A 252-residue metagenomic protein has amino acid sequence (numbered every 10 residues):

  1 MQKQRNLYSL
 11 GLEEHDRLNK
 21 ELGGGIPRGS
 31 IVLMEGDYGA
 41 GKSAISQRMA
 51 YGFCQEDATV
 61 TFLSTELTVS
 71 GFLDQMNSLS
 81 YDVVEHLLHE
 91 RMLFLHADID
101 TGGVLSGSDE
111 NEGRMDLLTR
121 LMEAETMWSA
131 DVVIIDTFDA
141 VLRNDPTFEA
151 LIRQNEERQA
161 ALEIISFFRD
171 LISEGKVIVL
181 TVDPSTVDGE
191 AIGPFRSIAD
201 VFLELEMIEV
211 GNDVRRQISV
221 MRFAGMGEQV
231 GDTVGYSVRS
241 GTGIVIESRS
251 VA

Functional and structural regions predicted by a protein language model:
M1-L79: The Walker A/P-loop phosphate-binding site
M1-N6, M226-A252: C-terminal regions of RecA-like/P-loop NTPase motor modules
V32-M34, T61-L63, L93-L95, V179 (+1 more regions): Hydrophobic/aromatic beta-strand patches that form the interior of the parallel beta-sheet core in alpha/beta enzyme
A58-R143, T147: Conserved inter-motif catalytic segment of the P-loop NTP-binding fold
F94-H96, E204, V220-R222, I246-S248: Structural signal for conserved beta-strand scaffold positions within catalytic alpha/beta enzyme cores
I99-L105, G211-N212, G243-I244, A252: A short acidic, often aromatic-flanked loop/helix-cap motif at beta-alpha or helix-coil junctions that lines enzyme
G113-R114, L118-S197: P-loop NTPase motor core
K176-S240: Phosphate-binding/switch region of NTP-binding enzymes
